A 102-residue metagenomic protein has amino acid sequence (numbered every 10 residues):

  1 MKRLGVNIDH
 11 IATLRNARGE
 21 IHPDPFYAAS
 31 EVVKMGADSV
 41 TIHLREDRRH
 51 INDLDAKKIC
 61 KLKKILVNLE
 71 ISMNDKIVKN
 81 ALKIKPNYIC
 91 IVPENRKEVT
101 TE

Functional and structural regions predicted by a protein language model:
M1-L69, N74, L82-K85: Conserved N-terminal beta1-alpha1 strand-loop-helix module at the mouth
K76, K83-E102: Conserved anion-binding
